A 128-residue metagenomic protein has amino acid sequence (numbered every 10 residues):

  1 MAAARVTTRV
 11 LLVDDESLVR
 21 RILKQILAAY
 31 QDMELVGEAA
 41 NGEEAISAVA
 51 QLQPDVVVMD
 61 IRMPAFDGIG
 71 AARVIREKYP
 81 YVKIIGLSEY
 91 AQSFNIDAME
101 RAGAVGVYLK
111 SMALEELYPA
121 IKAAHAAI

Functional and structural regions predicted by a protein language model:
M1-R9, E115-I128: Non-catalytic signal-transmission and effector/linker regions of two-component phosphorelay proteins
V19, P64: The feature encodes the CheY-like receiver
D32-A40, A48: Short hydrophobic/Thr-rich beta-strand motif most characteristic of the beta2 strand and flanking loop of CheY-like
N41-E44, F66-G70: Acidic catalytic/metal-coordinating carboxylates
S47, I69-Y81: Short amphipathic alpha-helix used as the core "switch/output" element in two-component signaling
L52-V58: Active-site beta3 strand of CheY-like receiver
G70, A91-Y108, M112-P119, A123: Alpha4 helix (beta4-alpha4-beta5 surface) of REC/receiver domains from two-component response regulators
